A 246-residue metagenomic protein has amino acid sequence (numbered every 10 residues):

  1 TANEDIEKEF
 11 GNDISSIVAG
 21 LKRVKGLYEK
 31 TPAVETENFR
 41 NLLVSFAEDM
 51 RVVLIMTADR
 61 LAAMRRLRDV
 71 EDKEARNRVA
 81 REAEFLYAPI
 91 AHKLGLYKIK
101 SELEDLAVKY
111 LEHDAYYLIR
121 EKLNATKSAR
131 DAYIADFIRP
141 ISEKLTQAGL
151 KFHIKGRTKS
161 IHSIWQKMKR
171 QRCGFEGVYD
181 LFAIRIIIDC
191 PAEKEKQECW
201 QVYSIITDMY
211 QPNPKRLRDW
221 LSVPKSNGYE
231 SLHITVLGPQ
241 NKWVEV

Functional and structural regions predicted by a protein language model:
T1, E9, A58, L111: Acidic/His-rich, divalent-metal-binding segments that scaffold phosphate/diphosphate chemistry
A2-Y28, E84-P89, K93: Histidine- and acidic-residue-rich, metal-dependent catalytic cores
N12, E245-V246: Short amphipathic beta-strand/extended segments with alternating polar/hydrophobic composition
G26-L42, A47-V53, R60-E245: Nucleic-acid processing machinery
